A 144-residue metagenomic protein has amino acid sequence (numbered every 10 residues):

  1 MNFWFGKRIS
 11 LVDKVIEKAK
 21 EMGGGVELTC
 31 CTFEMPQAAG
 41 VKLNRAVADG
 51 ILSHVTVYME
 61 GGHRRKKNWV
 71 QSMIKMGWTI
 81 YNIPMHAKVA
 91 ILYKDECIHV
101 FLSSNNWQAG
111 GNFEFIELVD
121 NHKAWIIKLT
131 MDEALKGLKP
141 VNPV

Functional and structural regions predicted by a protein language model:
M1-V144: PLD/PLD-like phosphodiesterase catalytic module centered on the HKD motif
